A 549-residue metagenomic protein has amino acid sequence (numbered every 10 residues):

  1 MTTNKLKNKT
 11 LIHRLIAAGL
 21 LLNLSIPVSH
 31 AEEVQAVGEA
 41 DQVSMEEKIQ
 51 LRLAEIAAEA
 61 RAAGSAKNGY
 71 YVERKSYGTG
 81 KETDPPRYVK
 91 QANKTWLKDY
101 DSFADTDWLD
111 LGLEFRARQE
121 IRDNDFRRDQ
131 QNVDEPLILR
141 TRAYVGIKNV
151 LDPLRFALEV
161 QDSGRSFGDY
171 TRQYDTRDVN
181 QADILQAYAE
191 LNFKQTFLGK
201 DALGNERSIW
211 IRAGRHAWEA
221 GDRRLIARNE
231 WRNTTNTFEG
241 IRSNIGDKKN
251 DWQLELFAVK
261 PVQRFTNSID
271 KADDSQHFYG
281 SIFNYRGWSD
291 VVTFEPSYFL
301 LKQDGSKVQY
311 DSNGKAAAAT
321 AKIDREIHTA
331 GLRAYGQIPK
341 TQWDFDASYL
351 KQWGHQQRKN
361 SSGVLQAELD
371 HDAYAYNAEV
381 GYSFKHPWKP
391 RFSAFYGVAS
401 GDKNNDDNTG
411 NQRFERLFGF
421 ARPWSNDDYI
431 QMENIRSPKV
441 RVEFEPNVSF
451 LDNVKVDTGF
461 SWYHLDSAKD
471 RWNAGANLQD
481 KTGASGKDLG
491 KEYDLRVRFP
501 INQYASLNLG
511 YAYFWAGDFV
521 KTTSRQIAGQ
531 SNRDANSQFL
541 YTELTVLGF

Functional and structural regions predicted by a protein language model:
T2-K7, L11-D134, Y144-D152, W388-F392 (+2 more regions): N-terminal periplasmic/intermembrane-space "pro-region" immediately following the signal or transit peptide
D105-L111, V150-F156, N205-I209, N250-W252 (+7 more regions): Outer-envelope beta-barrel architecture signal
L113-I121, L158-D162, I211-R215, L256-K260 (+6 more regions): Transmembrane beta-barrel strands of outer-membrane/channel proteins
E120-D125, G164-Y170, A217-L225, F257-R264 (+6 more regions): Flexible, solvent-exposed coil segments and beta strand-coil junctions, predominantly the extracellular/periplasmic
I121-L139, N149-S208, R224-A227, N267 (+3 more regions): Surface-exposed loop and membrane-interface regions of Gram-negative outer-membrane beta-barrel proteins
N192-I209, L225-D406, E445, W462-H464 (+3 more regions): Signature for the C-terminal beta-barrel architecture of outer-membrane proteins
P390-D494: C-terminal structural cap/anchor segments
L417, N502-E543, L547-F549: Predominantly the C-terminal beta-signal and adjacent terminal strand-loop region of outer-membrane beta-barrel
